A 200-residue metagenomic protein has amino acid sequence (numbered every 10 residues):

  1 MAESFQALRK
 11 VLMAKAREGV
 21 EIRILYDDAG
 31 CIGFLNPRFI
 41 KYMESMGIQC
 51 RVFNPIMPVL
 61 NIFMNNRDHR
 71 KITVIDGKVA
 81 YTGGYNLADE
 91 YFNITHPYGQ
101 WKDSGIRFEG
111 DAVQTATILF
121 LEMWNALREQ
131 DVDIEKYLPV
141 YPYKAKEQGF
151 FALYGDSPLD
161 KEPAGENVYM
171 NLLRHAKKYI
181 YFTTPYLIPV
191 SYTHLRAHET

Functional and structural regions predicted by a protein language model:
M1-K177, T183, L187: HKD-type phospholipase D/PLD-like phosphodiesterase module
T193-T200: Conserved small/polar residues in nucleotide/adenosyl-binding loops
